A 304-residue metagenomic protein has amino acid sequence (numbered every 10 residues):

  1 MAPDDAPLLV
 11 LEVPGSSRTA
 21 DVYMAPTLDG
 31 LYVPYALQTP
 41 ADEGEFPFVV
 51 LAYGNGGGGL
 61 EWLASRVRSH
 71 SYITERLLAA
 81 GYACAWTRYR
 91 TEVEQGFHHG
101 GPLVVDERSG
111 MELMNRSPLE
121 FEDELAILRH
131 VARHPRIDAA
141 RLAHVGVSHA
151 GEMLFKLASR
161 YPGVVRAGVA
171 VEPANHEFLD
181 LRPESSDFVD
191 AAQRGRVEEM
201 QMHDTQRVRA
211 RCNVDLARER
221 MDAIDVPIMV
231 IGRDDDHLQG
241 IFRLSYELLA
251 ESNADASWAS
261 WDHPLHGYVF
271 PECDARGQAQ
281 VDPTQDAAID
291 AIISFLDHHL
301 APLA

Functional and structural regions predicted by a protein language model:
A2-E43: N-terminal cap/lid segment of alpha/beta-hydrolase-fold proteins
G44-F46, G54-E94, L238: Short substrate-entry loop that stabilizes the transition state in hydrolases
P102-P135: Alpha/beta-hydrolase active-site loop
A126-S186: Primarily recognizes the serine-hydrolase "nucleophile elbow" in alpha/beta-hydrolase and SGNH/GDSL folds
R166-R220: Mobile cap/lid helix-loop segments that gate and shape the active-site cleft of serine hydrolases
I224, V230-G232: Short beta-strand/loop motif that positions the catalytic acidic residue of the alpha/beta-hydrolase fold
H237-R243: Conserved alpha/beta-hydrolase "acid-adjacent" motif
D255-A304: C-terminal catalytic histidine-bearing segment of alpha/beta-hydrolase fold enzymes
